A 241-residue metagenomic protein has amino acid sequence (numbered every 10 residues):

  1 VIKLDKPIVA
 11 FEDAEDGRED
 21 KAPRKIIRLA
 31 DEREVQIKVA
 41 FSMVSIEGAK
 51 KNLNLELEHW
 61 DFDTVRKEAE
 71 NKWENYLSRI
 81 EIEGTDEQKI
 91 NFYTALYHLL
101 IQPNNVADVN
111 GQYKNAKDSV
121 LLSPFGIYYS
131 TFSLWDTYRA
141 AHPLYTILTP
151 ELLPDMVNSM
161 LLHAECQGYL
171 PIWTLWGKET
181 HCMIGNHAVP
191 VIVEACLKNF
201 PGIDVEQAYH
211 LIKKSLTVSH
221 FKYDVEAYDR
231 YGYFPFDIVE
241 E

Functional and structural regions predicted by a protein language model:
V1-Y128, L162, Y169-I172, G202-F221: Acidic/polar, glycine-enriched structural segments that form the non-catalytic walls/loops of the carbohydrate-binding
E19-D20, S130-T131, A141-H142, P150-P154 (+1 more regions): A conserved hydrophobic secondary-structure block that centers on an alpha-helix together with its immediately flanking
N52, K72, Y76, T137-R139 (+2 more regions): A general alpha-helix detector
A69, D136, L152-M156, A188 (+2 more regions): Stable alpha-helical elements in mature extracytoplasmic
E87-Q88, I127-D136, H181-A188: Secondary-structure capping and boundary motifs in well-ordered enzyme cores
T94-A107, S130-L153, V193-N199: Alpha-helical support elements that line or immediately flank enzyme active sites and cofactor-binding pockets
S123-G126, T137, A141, W176 (+2 more regions): Flexible glycine/proline-enriched surface loops and loop-helix/loop-strand junctions
T180, I184-E241: Active-site lining segments of carbohydrate-active enzymes
